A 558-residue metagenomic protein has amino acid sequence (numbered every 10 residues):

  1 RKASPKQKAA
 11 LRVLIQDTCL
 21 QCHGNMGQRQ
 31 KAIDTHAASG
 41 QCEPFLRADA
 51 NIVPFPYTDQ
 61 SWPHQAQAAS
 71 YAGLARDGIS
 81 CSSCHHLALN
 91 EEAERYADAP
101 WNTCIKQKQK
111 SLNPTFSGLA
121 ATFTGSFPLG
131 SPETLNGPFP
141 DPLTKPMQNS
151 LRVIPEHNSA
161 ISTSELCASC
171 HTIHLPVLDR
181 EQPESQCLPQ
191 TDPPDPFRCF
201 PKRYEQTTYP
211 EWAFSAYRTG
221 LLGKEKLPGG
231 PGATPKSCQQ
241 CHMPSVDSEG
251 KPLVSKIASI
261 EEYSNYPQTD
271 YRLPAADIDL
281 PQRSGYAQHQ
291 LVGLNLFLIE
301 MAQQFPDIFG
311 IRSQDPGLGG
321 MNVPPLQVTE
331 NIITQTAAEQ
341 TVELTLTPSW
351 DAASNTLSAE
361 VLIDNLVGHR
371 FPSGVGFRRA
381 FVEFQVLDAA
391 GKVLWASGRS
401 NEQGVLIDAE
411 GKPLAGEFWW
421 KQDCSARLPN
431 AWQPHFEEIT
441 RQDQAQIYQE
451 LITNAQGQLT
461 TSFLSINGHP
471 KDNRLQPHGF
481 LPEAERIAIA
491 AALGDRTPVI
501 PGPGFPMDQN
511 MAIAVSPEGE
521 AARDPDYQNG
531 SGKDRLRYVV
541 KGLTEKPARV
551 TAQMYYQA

Functional and structural regions predicted by a protein language model:
R1-A3, H36-R496, P501-G519, D524-S531 (+4 more regions): Primarily the internal scaffold of c-type cytochrome electron-transfer domains, especially repeated/multiheme c-type
R1-L11, Q16: Extracytoplasmic c-type cytochrome modules immediately beyond a signal peptide or single-pass transmembrane anchor
D17-L20, K236: A general, composition-driven signal for non-globular sequence regions
L20, N25, S82-H85: Outer-membrane beta-barrel channel domains
N25-A32, Q41: Conserved, well-structured interaction surfaces
